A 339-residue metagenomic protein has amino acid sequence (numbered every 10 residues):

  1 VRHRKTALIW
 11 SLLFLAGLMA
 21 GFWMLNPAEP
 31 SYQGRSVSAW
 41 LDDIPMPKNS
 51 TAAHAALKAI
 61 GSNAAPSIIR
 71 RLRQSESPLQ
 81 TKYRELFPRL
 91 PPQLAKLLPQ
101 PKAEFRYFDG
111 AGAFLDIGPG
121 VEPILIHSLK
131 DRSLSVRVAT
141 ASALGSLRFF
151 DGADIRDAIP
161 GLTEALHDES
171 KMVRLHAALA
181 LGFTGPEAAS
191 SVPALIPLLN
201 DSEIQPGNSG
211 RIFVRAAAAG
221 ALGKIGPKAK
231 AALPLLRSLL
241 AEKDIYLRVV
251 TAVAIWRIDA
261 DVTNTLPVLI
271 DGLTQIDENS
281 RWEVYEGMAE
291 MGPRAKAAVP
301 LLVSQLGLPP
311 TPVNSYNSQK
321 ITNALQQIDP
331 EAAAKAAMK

Functional and structural regions predicted by a protein language model:
V1-R4: Short, Lys/Arg-rich N-terminal segment immediately upstream of the first membrane anchor
L8-W23: Hydrophobic membrane-insertion alpha-helices, especially the h-region of bacterial N-terminal signal peptides
F22-S31, D42-I60, Y83-P119, H127 (+7 more regions): Structural detector for internal amphipathic alpha-helices that build alpha-solenoid repeat scaffolds
G34-L41, S62-R73, P119-K130, G152-H167 (+5 more regions): Amphipathic alpha-helical scaffolding segments comprising HEAT/armadillo-like alpha-solenoid repeats
R70-Q74, K82-L86: Acidic helix-start/capping segments at beta-turn-to-alpha-helix junctions
E76, E203, E278, P310: Surface-exposed, flexible loop/turn segments at secondary-structure boundaries
